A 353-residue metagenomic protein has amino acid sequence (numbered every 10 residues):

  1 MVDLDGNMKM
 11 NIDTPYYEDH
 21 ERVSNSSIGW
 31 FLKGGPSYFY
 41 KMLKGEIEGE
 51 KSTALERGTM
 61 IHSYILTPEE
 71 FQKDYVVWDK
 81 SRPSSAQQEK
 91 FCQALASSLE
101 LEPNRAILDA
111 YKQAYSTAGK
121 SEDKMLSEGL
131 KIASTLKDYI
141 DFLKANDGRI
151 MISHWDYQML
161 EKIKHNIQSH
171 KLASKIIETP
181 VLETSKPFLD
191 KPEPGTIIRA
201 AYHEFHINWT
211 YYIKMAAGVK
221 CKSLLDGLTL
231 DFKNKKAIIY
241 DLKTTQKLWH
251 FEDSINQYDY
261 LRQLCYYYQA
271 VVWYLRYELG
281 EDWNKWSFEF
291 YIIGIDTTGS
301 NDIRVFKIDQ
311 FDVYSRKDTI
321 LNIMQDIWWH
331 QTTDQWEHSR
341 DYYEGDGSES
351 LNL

Functional and structural regions predicted by a protein language model:
M1-K222: Metal-dependent nuclease catalytic cores that hydrolyze phosphodiester bonds in DNA/RNA, characterized by
V2-N7, N11-G34, G218, T244 (+6 more regions): C-terminal or late-domain output modules
F39-M42, K243-L248, T298-D302: Short acidic (Asp/Glu) and glycine-rich catalytic loops that position anionic groups and cofactors
K44-I47, K247-D253, V305: Glycine- and acidic
I65-E70, T229, T244-K247, V272-R276: Hydrophobic/aromatic-lined pockets within catalytic cores
E100-Y115, G119, D123, Y157 (+2 more regions): Metal-dependent nuclease catalytic regions and adjoining charged, substrate-binding loops involved in nucleic-acid end
T196-R199, G218-K220, K236, W283-Y291: Glycine-rich, flexible loop segments associated with nucleotide phosphate handling
A200, I207-L261: Non-catalytic protein-protein interaction segments used by genome-maintenance enzymes to assemble and couple activities
